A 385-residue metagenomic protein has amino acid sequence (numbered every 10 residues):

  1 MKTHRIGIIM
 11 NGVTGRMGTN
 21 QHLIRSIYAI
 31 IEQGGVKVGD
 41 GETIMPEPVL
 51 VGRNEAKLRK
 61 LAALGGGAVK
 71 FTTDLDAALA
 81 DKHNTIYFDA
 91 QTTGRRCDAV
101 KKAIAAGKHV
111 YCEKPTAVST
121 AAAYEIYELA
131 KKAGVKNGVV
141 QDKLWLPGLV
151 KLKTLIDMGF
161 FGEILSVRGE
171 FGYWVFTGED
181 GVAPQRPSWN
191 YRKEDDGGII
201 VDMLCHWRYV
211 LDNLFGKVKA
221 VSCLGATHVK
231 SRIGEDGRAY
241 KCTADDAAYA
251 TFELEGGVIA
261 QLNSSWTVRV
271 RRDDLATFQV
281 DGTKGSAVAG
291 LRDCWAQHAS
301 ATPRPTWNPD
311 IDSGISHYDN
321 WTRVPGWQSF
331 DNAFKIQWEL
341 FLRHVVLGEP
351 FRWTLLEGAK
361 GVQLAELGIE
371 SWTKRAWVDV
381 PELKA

Functional and structural regions predicted by a protein language model:
M1-G66: N-terminal Rossmann-like dinucleotide-binding module
T3, G162-S166, E370-A385: C-terminal capping/lid region of NAD(P)-dependent oxidoreductase domains
K70-K82: Short acidic low-complexity segments
T85-I86, T92-T93, C97-L144, G159: Beta-strand-loop-alpha-helix segment that lines the small-molecule cofactor/substrate pocket of alpha/beta enzymes
D89-A90, L254, N263, G282: Short, well-ordered coil/turn residues at beta-beta hairpins and beta-strand->alpha-helix junctions within
K143-C242, R375: Predominantly a Rossmann-like dinucleotide-binding segment in NAD(P)-dependent oxidoreductases
C205, S264-R271, S329: Glycine-rich phosphate/pyrophosphate-binding beta-alpha loops
A220, K230-K241, Y249, E253-L254 (+3 more regions): C-terminal glycine/acidic-rich active-site capping loop/insertion
